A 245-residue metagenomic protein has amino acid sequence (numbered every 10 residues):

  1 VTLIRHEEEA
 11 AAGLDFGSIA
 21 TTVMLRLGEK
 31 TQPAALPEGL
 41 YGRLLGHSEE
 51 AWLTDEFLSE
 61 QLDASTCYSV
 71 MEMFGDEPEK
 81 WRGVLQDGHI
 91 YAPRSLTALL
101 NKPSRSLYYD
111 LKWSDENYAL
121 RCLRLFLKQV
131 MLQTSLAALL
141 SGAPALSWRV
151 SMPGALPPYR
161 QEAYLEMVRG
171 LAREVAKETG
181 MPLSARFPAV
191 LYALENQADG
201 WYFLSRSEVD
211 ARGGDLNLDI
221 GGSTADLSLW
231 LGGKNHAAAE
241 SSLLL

Functional and structural regions predicted by a protein language model:
T2-L3, C122-S141, N196-A211: Phosphate/ATP-binding catalytic cores across multiple sugar-kinase/actin-like superfamilies, primarily ASKHA
L3-T31, L204-A238: Gly/Thr-rich phosphate-binding beta-strand-loop-beta motif of the actin/hexokinase/Hsp70
H6-E7, A138-A145, G180-F187, V209-R212: Short helix-terminating capping/connector loops at secondary-structure junctions
F16, Y118, C122-L125, Y159-A163 (+1 more regions): Generic recognition of stable, solvent-exposed alpha-helical segments in well-folded globular domains
G28-F57, E77, G233-L245: Short glycine-rich, Thr/Ser-proximal phosphate-binding strand/loop in the N-terminal lobe of ATP-dependent enzymes
H47-S48, P158, D226: Eukaryote-specific, cytoplasm-facing alpha-helical/coiled-coil scaffolding segments in long proteins
E49-M152: Conserved phosphate-binding loops in N-terminal lobes of ATP-dependent enzymes of the actin/Hsp70/sugar-kinase
V150-A198: Glycine-rich phosphate-binding loop and adjoining helix at the ATP-binding site of ATP-dependent phosphoryl-transfer
